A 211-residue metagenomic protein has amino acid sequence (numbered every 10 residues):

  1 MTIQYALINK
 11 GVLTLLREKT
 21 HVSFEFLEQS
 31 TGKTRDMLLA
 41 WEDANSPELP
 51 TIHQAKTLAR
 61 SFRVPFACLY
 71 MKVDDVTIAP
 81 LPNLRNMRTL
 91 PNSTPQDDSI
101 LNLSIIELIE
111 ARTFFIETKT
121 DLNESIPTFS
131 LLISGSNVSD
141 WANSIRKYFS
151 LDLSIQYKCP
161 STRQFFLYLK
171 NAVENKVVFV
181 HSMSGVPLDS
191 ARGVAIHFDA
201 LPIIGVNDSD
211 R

Functional and structural regions predicted by a protein language model:
M1-R211: Short juxta-domain linker segments that transition from a proline/glycine-rich, charged coil into a short amphipathic
